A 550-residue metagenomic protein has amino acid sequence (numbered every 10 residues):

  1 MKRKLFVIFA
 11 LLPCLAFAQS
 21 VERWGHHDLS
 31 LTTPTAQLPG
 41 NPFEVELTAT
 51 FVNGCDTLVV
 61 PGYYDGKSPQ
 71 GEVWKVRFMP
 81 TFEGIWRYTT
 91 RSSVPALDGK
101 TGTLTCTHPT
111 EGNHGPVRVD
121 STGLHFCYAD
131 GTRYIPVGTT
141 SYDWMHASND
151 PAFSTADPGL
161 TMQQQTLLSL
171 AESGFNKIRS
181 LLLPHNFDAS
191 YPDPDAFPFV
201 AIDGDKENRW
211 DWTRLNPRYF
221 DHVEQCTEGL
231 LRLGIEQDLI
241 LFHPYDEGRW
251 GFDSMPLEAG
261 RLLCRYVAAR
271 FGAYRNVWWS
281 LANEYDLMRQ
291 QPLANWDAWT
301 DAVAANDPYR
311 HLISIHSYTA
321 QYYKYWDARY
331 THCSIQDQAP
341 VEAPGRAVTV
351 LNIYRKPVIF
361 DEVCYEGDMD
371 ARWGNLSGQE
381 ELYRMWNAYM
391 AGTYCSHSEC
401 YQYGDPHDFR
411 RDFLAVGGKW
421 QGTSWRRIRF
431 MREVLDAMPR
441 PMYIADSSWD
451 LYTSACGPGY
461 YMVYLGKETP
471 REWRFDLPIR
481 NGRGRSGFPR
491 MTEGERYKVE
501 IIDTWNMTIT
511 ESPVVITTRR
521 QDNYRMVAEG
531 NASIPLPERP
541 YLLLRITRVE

Functional and structural regions predicted by a protein language model:
M1-S20: Bacterial Sec-dependent N-terminal signal peptides
Q19-C55, V60-G66, T103-P109, D450-S454: Non-catalytic, glycine-rich low-complexity segments
V21, A36, G40, E366-M369 (+2 more regions): Aromatic- and carboxylate-lined catalytic core of secreted/periplasmic carbohydrate-active enzymes
H27, E72-V76, D522, A532: Short strand-edge motifs at loop-to-beta-strand transitions and within beta-strands of extracellular beta-rich domains
E44-E46, P109-A343: Active-site mouth of glycoside hydrolases
T50, D56-G123, W144: Extended acidic/polar, glycine-enriched regions that form or flank non-catalytic beta-rich accessory modules
V59-K67, E511-Q521: Solvent-exposed serine/threonine-rich low-complexity stretches and specific carbohydrate-binding patches
L262, N276, N283-G422: Extracellular glycoside hydrolase catalytic/binding regions
